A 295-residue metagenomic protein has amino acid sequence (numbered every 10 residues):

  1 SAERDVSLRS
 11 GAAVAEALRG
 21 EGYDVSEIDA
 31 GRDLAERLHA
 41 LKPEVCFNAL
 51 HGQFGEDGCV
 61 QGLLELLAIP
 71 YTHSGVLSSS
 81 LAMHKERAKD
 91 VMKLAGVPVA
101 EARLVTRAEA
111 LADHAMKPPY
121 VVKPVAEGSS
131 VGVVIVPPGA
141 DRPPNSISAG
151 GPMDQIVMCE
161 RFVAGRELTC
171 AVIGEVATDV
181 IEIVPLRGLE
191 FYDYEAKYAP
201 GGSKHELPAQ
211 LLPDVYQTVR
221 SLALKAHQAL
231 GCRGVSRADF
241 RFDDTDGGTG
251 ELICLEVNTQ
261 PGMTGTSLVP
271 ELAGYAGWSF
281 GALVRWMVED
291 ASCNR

Functional and structural regions predicted by a protein language model:
S1-L77, L81-M83, R87-D90, L94 (+3 more regions): ATP-binding N-terminal substructure of ATP-dependent carboxylate-amine bond-forming enzymes
V25, A40, L81-R166: Active-site nucleotide/adenylate-binding loops and adjacent lid/helix of ATP-dependent enzymes
Q53, P124-V125, E160-F162, H227-C232: Short Gly/Pro-enriched turn/cap motifs at secondary-structure boundaries
G96, L212-R295: ATP-dependent carboxylate activation and anion-phosphoryl transfer catalytic cores that bind Mg-ATP to form
R103-T106, E160-A164, I181-V184, C232 (+1 more regions): Beta-strand->loop->alpha-helix junctions that form or flank phosphate-binding loops in nucleotide-handling enzymes
V105, V133-G139, V172-G174, D243 (+2 more regions): Short beta-strand-to-turn element immediately C-terminal to the catalytic PLP-Schiff-base lysine in fold type I
D141-S221, T249-I253: Phosphate-binding site of ATP-dependent enzymes
